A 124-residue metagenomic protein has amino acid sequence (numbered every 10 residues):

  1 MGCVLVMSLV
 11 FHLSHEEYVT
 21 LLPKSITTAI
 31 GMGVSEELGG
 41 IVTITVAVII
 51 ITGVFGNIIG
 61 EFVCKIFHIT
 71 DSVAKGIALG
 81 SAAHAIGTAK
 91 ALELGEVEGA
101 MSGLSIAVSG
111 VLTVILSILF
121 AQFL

Functional and structural regions predicted by a protein language model:
M1-L9, T28-M32, G53-K65, A85 (+1 more regions): Transmembrane alpha-helical segments of multi-pass membrane transport proteins and ion-pumping complexes
F11-H12, G39, H68, L124: Short helix-capping/hinge motifs at transmembrane helix termini and TM-loop junctions
H15-I44, I50-I51, F55, T70-V108: Alpha-helical membrane segments and immediately flanking helix-loop junctions that form or couple to the substrate/ion
